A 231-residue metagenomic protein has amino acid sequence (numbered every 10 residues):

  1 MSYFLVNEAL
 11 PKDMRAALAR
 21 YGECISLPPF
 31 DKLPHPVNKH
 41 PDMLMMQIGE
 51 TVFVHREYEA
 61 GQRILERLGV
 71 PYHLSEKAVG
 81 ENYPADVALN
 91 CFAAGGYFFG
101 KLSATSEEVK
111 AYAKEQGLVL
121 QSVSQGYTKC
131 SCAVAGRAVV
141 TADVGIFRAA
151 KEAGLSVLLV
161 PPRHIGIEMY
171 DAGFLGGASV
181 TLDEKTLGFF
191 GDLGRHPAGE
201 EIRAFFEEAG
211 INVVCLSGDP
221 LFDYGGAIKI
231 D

Functional and structural regions predicted by a protein language model:
M1-D231: Histidine/cysteine-enriched polar flanking segments
